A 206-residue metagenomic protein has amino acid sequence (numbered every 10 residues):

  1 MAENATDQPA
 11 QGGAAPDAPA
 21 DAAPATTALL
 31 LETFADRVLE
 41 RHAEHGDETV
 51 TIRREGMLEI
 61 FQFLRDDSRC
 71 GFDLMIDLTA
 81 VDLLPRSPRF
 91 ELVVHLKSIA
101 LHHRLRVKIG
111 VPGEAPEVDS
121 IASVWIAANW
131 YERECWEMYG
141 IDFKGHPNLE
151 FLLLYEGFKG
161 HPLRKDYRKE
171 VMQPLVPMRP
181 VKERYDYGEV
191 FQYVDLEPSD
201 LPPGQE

Functional and structural regions predicted by a protein language model:
M1-E206: Terminal low-complexity/charged segments
